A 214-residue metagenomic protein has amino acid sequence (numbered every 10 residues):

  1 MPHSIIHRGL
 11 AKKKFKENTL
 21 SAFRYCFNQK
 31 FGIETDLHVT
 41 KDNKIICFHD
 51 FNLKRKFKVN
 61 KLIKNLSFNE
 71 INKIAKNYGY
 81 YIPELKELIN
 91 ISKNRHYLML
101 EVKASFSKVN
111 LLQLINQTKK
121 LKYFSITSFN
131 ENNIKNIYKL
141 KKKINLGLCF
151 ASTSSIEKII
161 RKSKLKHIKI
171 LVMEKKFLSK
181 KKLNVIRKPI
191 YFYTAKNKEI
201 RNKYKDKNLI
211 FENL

Functional and structural regions predicted by a protein language model:
M1-L214: Phosphate-group recognition and catalysis centered on beta-loop-alpha active-site segments
